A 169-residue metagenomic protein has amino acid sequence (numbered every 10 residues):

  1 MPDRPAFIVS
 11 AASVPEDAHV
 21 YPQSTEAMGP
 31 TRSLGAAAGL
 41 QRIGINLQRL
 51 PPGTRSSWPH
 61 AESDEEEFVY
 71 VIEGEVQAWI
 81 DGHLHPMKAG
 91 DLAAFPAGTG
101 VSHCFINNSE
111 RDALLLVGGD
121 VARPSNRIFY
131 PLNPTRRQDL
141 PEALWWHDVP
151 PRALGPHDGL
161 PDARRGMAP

Functional and structural regions predicted by a protein language model:
M1-R42, I128-P169: A short, N-terminal "cap"/entry segment at the start of jelly-roll beta-barrel domains of the cupin/DSBH fold
M28-S33, N46-E62, G100: Conserved short histidine dyad/triad with adjacent acidic residue
P30, Q41-N46, E65-E67, G74 (+2 more regions): A generic structural signal for short beta-strands and their flanking turns/coil linkers
L47-P51, A61-W79, G118-V121: Short, conserved beta-strand element in jelly-roll/cupin
S57, H85, N126-I128: Short beta-strand segments
G74, G90, F105: Short hydrophobic/aromatic patches on the structural cores and recognition surfaces of FHA
G82-G98: Short acidic-glycine-tyrosine-enriched beta hairpin
A97-S125: Ligand-binding loop in jelly-roll beta-barrel domains
